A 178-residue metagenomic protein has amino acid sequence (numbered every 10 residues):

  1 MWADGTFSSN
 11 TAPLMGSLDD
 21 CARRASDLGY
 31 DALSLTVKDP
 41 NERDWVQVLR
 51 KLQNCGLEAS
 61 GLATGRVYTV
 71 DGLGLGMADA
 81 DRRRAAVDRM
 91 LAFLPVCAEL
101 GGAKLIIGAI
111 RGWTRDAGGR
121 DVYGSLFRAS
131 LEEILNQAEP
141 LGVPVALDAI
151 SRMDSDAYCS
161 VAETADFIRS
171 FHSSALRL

Functional and structural regions predicted by a protein language model:
M1-E99, E132, E139, S173: N-terminal pre-domain/capping segments
A12, G16, D81-R84, G118-S125 (+2 more regions): Residues at secondary-structure transition points
A32-L33, V122, R128-L178: Acidic/histidine-rich catalytic cores of soluble enzymes
T36, A86-A109, A157-L178: Contiguous hydrophobic segments
M77-D81, R111-S125, A149-D156: Surface-exposed cleft-lining segments at the edges of enzyme active sites
C97-G118, L141-S151: Active-site groove signature of glycoside hydrolases
